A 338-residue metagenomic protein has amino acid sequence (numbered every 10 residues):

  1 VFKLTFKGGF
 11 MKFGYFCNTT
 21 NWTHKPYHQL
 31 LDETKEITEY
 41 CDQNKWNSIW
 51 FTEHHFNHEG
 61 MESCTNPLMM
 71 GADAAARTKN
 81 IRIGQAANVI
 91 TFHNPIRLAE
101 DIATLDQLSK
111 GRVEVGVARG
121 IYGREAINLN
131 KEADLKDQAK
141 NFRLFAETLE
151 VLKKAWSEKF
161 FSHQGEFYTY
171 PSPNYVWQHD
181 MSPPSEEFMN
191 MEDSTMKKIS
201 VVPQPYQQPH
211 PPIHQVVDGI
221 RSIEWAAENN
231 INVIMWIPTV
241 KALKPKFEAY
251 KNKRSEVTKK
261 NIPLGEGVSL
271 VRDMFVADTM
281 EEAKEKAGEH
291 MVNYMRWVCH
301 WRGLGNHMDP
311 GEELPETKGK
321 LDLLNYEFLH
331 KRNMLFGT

Functional and structural regions predicted by a protein language model:
F2-R82, Q208-P211: N-terminal beta1-alpha1-beta2 module of alpha/beta enzyme domains
K12-Q29, F92-S185, N232-M235, T239-K241: Flexible, glycine-rich active-site loops centered on histidine and acidic residues that chelate a metal or position
F13, E53, A74, L105 (+6 more regions): Conserved, mostly hydrophobic/aromatic
F13-C17, I49-F51, I83-Q85, V113-V117 (+3 more regions): Hydrophobic faces of well-ordered beta-strands that scaffold small-molecule active sites in alpha/beta enzyme cores
T19-L31, N88-I96, Q207-D218, M274-A277 (+1 more regions): Active-site mouth loops of central-metabolism enzymes
D42-Q43, A72-N80, I102, D106-V113 (+2 more regions): Acidic (Asp/Glu)-rich catalytic clusters
Q138-Q204, K241-T338: An alpha-helical appendage that flanks or caps ligand/catalytic pockets
V216-F247: A conserved active-site cap/scaffold subdomain adjacent to cofactor or substrate pockets
